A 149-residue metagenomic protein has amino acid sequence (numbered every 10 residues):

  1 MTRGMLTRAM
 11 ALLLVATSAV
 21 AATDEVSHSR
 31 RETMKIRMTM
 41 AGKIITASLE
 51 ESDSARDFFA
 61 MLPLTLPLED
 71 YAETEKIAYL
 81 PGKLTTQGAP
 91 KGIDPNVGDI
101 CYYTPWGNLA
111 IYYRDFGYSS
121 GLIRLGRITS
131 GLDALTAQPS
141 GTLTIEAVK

Functional and structural regions predicted by a protein language model:
M1-M10: Bacterial N-terminal signal peptides that target proteins for export
L12-A22: Hydrophobic h-region of N-terminal signal peptides that target proteins for export in Gram-negative bacteria
V26-Y79, T86: N-terminal secretory signal peptides
E32-M34, K43, P105-L109, P139-G141: Envelope-exposed proteins and targeting segments
P90-I93: Short, surface-exposed secondary-structure edge patches
V97-D99: Loop/turn positions that initiate beta-strands
T104-S130: Beta-strand-rich cores of mature extracytoplasmic or soluble domains
G126-K149: Well-ordered alpha/beta subsegment
